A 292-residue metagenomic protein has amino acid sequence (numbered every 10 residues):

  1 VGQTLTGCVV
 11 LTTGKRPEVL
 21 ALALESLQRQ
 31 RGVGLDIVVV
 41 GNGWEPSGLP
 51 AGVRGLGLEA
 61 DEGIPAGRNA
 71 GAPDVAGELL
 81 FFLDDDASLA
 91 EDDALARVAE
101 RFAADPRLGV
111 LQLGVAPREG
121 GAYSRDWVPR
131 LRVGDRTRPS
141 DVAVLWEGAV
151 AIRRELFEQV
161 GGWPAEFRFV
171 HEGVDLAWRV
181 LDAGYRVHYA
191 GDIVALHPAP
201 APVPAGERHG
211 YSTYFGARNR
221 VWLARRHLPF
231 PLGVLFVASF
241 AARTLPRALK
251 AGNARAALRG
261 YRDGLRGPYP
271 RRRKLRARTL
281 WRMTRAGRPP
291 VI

Functional and structural regions predicted by a protein language model:
V1-S26: N-proximal low-complexity "stem/linker" segments adjacent to membrane-targeting elements
E25-G34: Short, acidic, metal-binding catalytic loop of nucleotide-sugar glycosyltransferases
L58-V75: Glycine-rich, basic loop-to-helix element that forms the pyrophosphate-binding segment of sugar-nucleotide handling
L80: Short aromatic/hydrophobic "clamp" motif used to bind/position activated sugar donors
D92-S124: Conserved donor NDP-sugar-binding/catalytic core segment of glycosyltransferases
P117, G134-I152, V174, P204: A recurrent flexible, glycine/aromatic-enriched loop bordering the glycosyltransferase active site that acts as
A149-I152, L156-G161, E166-V194: A short, conserved alpha-helix in the catalytic core of glycosyltransferases
F230-I292: Non-catalytic, C-terminal membrane-associated alpha-helical segments of glycosyltransferases
